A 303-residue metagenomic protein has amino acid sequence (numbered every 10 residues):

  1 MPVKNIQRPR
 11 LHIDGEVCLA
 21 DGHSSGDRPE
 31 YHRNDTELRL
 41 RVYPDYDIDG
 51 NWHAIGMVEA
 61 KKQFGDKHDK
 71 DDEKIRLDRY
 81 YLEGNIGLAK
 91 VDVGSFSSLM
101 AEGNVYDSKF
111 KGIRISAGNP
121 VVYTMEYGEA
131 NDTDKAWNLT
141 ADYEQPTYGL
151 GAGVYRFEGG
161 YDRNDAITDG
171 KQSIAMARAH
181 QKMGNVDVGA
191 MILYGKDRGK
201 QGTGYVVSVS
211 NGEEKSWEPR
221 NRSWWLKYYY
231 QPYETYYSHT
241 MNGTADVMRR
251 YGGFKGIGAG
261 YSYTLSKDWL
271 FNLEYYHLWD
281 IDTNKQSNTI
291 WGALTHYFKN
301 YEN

Functional and structural regions predicted by a protein language model:
M1, C18-R33, D66-D72, N85 (+2 more regions): Outer-membrane beta-barrel pore domains
M1-D14, D21: Extended alpha-helical heptad-repeat/coiled-coil "stalk" and oligomerization rods
R8-H12, E16, Y31-V154, V209-T240: Outer membrane beta-barrel
W137, F157-A166: Active-site-proximal beta-alpha loop/turn segments in soluble metabolic enzymes
